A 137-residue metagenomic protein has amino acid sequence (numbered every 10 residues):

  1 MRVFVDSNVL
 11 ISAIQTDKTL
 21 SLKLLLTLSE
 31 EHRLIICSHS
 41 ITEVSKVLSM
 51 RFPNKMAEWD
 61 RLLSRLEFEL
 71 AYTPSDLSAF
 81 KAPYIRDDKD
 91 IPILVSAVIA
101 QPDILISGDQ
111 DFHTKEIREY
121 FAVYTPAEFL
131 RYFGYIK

Functional and structural regions predicted by a protein language model:
M1-R2: Residues that mark the start of a beta-strand
V5, Q15-D17, S21-M50: PIN/NYN-family metal-dependent endoribonuclease catalytic core
R33, E67-E69, A122: Conserved beta-strand segments of alpha/beta enzyme cores
S38, G108-Q110: Short secondary-structure boundary segments
S38-L66, F129-K137: Extended, non-globular alpha-helical segments
E69-I104: Active-site neighborhoods of divalent-metal-dependent phosphate/nucleic-acid chemistry enzymes
Q110-K137: Acidic, PIN/NYN-like endoribonuclease modules and their adjacent C-terminal/linker elements
